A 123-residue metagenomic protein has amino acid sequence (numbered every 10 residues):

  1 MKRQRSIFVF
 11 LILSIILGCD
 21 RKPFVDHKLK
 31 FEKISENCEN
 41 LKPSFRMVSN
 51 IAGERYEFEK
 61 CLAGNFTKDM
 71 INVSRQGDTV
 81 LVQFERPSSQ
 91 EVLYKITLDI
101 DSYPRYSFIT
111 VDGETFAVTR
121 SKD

Functional and structural regions predicted by a protein language model:
M1-I7: Bacterial N-terminal signal peptides that target proteins for export
I15-G18: C-terminal motif of bacterial Sec signal peptides marking the signal peptidase cleavage site
D20-K22: Bacterial signal peptide processing site
V25-I34: N-terminal, charge-rich interaction modules
N37-Q90: Mature extracytoplasmic domains of secretory-pathway proteins
R86-Y106: Short, solvent-exposed, Trp/other aromatic-anchored flexible loops in extracytoplasmic proteins
Y103-K122: A short amphipathic beta-strand at an alpha->beta junction
